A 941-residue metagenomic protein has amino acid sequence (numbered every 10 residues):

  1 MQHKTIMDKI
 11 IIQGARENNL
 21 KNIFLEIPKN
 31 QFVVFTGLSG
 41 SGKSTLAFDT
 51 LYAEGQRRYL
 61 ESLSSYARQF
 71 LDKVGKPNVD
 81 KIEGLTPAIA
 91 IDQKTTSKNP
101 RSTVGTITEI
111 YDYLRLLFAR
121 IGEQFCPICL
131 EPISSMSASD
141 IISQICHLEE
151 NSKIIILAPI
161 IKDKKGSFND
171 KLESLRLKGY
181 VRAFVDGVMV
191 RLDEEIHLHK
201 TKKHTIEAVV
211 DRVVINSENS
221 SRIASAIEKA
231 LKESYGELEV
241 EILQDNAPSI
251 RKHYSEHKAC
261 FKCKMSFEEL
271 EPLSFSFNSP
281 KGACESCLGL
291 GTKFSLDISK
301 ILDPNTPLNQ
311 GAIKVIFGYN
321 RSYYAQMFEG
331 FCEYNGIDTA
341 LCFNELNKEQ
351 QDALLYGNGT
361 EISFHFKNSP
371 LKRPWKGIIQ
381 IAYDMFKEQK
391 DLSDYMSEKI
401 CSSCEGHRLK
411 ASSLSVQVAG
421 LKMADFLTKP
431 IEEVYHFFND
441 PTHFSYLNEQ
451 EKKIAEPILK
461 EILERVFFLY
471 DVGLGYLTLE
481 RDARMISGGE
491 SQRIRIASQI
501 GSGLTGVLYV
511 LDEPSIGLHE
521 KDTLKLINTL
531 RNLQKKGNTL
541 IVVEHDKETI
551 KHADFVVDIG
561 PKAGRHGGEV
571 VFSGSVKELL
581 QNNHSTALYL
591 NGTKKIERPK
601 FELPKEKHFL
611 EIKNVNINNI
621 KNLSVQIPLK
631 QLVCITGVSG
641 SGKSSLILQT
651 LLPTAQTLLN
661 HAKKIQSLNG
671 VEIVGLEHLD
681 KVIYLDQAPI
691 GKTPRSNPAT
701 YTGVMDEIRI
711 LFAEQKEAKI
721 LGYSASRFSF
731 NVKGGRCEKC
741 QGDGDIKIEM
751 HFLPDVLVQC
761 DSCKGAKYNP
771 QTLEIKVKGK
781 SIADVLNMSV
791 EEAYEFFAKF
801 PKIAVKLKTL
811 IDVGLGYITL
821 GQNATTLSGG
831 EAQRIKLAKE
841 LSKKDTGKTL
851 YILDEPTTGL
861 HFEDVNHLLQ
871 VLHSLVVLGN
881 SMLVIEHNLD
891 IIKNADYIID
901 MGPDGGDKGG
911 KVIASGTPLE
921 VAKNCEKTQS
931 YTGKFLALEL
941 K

Functional and structural regions predicted by a protein language model:
M1-K941: Conserved phosphate-binding elements of NTP-dependent enzyme cores
